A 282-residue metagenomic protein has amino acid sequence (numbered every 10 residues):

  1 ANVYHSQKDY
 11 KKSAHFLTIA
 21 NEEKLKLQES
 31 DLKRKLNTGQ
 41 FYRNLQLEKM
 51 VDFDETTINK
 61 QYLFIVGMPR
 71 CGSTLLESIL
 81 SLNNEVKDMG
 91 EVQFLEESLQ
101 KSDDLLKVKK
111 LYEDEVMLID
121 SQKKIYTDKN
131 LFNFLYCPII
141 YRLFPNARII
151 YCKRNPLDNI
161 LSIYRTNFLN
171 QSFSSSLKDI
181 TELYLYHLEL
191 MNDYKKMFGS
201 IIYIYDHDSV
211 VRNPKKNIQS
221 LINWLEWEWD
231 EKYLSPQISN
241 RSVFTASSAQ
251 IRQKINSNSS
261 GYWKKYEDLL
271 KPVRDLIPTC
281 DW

Functional and structural regions predicted by a protein language model:
A1-Y62, K107-K123, I163-I204, R212-W282: PAPS-dependent sulfotransferases, especially Golgi type II membrane carbohydrate sulfotransferases
H5-K8, S81-E85, P145-R148, E226: Hydrophobic/aromatic-lined pockets within catalytic cores
F53-F144, C152: Phosphate-binding active sites in nucleotide-utilizing proteins
D88, I149, I202-I204: Conserved beta-strand scaffold positions in the cores of enzyme catalytic domains, especially in NTP/NDP-utilizing
E91, D206-H207: A secondary-structure boundary/capping signal
Q93-F94, R154-N159, V210-R212: Conserved nucleotide-binding/hydrolysis micro-motifs of P-loop NTPases
L131-N133, S209-N213: Acidic, metal-coordinating catalytic cores used for nucleic-acid/nucleotide bond scission and strand-transfer chemistry
I140-F144, I150-S174: Conserved P-loop NTPase nucleotide-binding/switch module
